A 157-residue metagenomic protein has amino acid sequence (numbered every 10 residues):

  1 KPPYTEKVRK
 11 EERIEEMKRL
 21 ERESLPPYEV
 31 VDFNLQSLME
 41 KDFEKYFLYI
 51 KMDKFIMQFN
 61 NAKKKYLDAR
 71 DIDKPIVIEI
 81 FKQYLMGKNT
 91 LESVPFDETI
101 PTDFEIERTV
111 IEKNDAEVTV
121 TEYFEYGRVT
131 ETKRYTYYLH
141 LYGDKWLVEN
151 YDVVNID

Functional and structural regions predicted by a protein language model:
K1-L48, M52, I56: Short, low-complexity N-terminal intrinsically disordered segments enriched in polar/charged residues
P3, P27, K45-L48, K65 (+4 more regions): Intrinsically disordered, low-complexity N-terminal regions enriched in serine/proline/glycine with scattered basic
R13-I14, E44-K113: Short solvent-exposed beta->alpha transition segments
E21, P27, M39-D42, L48 (+5 more regions): Short linear sequence motifs
F33, K41, I72, K113-N114 (+1 more regions): Intrinsic-disorder/low-complexity regions
N34-Q36, Q58, Q83, K145: Residue-identity detector for glutamine
L35-L38, L85-K88, E122-F124: Hydrophobic, Leu/Ile/Phe/Ala-enriched alpha-helical segments that form helix-helix packing faces
N89-D157: Exposed beta-sheet edge and beta->alpha loop/turn motif
